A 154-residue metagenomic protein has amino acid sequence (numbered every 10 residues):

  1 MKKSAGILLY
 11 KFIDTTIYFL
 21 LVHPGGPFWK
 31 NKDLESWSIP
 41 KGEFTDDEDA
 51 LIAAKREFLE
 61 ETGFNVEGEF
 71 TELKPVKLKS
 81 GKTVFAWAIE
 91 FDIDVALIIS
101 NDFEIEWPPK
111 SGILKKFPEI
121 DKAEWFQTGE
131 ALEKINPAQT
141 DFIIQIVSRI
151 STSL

Functional and structural regions predicted by a protein language model:
M1-S38, W87: N-terminal strand-loop-strand
D14-T15, G26-F28, T45, S80 (+1 more regions): Short, charged/polar surface micro-motifs in flexible loops or helix N-caps
S38, G81, K115-E119: Short glycine-enriched loop/turn motifs at secondary-structure junctions
S38-L73, W87, Q127: The catalytic Nudix box helix
P75-G112, E124, I146: Active-site-adjacent beta-strand/loop module that shapes the phosphate/pyrophosphate-binding cleft
I99-D141: NUDIX/MutT-family hydrolases
Q139-L154: C-terminal/domain-terminus segments
